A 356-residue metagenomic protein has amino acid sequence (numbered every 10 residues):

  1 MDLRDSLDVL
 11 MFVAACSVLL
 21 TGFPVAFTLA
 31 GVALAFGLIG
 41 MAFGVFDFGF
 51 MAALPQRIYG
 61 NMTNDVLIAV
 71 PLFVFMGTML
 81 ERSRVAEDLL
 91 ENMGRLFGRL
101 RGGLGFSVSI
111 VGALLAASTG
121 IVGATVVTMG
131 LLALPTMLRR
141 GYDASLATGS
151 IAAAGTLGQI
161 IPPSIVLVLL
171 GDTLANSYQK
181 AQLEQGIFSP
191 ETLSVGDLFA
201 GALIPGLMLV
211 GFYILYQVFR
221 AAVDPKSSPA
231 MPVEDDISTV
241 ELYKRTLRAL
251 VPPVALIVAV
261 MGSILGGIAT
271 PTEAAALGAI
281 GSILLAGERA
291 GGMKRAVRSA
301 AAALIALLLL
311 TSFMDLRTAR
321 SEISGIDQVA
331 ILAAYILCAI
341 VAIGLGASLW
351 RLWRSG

Functional and structural regions predicted by a protein language model:
M1-G356: Alpha-helical transmembrane segments of multi-pass membrane transport proteins
